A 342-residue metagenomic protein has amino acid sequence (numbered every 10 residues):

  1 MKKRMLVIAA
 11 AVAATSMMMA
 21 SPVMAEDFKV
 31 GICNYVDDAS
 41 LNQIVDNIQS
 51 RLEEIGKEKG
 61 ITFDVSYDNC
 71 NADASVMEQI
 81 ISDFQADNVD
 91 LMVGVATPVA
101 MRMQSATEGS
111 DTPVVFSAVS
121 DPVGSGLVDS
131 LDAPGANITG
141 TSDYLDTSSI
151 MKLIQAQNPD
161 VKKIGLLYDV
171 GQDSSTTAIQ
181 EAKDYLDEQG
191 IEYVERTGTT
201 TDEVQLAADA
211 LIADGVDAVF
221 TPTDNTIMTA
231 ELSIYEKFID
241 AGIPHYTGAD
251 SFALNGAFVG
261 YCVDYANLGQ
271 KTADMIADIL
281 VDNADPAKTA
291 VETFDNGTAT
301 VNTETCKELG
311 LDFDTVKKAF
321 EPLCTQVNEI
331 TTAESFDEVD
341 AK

Functional and structural regions predicted by a protein language model:
M19-A25: Sec/Tat signal peptide C-region and signal peptidase I cleavage site
K29-Q49, I55, S66-S75, G171-S175 (+1 more regions): Extracytoplasmic "Venus flytrap"
V30-I32, I48, T139-Q189, T289-C306: An alpha-beta-alpha
E54-M77, N137-I138, Y185-T201: Short beta-strand elements in bilobed, periplasmic/extracellular small-molecule ligand-binding domains
S66-D129, D224-I239, I243-G248: Beta-alpha junction/loop-to-helix N-cap segments that form part of ligand/metal-binding clefts
D121-K163, V263-A284: Hydrophobic alpha-helical segments within soluble ligand-binding/sensing domains
D173-A249: Pocket-lining segment of extracytoplasmic ligand-binding domains
D278-K342: Hinge/cleft segment of the Venus flytrap/periplasmic-binding protein
